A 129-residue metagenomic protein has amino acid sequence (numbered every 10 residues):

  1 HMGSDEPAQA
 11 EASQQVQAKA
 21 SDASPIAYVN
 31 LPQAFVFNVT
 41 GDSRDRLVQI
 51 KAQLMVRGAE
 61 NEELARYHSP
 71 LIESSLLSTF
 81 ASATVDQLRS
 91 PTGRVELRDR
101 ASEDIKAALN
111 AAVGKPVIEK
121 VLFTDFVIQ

Functional and structural regions predicted by a protein language model:
H1-K120, T124-Q129: Flexible, low-complexity charged segments
